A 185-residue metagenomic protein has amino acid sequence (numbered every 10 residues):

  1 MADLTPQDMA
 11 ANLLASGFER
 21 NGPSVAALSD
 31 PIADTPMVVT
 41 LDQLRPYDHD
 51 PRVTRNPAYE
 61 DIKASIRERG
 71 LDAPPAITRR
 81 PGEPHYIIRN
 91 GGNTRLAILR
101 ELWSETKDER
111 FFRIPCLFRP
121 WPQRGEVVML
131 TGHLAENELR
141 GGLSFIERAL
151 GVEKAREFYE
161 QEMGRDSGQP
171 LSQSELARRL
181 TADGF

Functional and structural regions predicted by a protein language model:
M1-P115: Short, charged/polar connector segments at secondary-structure boundaries
R100-E175: Amphipathic, charge-rich alpha-helical segments that serve as recognition/docking helices
R178: Alpha-helical residues within the helix-turn-helix
T181-F185: Amphipathic alpha-helical "recognition" segments
